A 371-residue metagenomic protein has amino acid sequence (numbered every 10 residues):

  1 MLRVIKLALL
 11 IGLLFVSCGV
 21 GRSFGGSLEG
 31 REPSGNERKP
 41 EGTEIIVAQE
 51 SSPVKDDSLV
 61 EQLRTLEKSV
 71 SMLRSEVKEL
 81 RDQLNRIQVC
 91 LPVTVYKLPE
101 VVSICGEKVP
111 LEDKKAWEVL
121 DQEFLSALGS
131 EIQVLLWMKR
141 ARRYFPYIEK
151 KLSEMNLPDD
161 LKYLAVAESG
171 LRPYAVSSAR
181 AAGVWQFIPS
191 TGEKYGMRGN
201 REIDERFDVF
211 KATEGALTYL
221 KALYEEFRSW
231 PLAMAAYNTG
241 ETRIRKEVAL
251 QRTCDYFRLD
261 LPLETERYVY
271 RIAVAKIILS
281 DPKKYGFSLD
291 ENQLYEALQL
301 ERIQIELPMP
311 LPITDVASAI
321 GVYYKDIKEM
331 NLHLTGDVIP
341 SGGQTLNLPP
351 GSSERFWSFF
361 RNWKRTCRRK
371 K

Functional and structural regions predicted by a protein language model:
R3-L10: Sec-dependent signal peptide recognition, specifically the positively charged N-region followed immediately by
I11-G12, S23: Cleavable N-terminal signal peptides
G21-N156: An acidic, Gly/Ser/Thr/Pro-rich helix-cap/linker signature
V93-R143, E154-M155, G199-E202, R206-E226 (+2 more regions): Extracytoplasmic and endomembrane cell-envelope/extracellular-matrix remodeling and assembly machinery
V119, E123, Y174-G196: Short, surface-exposed glycine/acidic/tryptophan-bearing loops
P158-A165, A182, W230-A235: Alpha-helical scaffolds flanking conserved acidic
